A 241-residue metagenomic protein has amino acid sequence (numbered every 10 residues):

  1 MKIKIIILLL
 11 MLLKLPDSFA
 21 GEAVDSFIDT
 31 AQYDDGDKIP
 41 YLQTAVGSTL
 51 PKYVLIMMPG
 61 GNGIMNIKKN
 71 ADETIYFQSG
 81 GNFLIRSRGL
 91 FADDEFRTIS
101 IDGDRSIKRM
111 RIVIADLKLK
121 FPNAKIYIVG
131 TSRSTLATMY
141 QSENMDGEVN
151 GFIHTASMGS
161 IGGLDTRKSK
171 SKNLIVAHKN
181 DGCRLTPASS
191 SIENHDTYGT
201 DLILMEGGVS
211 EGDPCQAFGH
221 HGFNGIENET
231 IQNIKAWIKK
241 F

Functional and structural regions predicted by a protein language model:
A20-L50: N-terminal cap/lid segment of alpha/beta-hydrolase-fold proteins
G47-L90: Short, surface-exposed "cap/lid" segments of acyl-processing enzymes
V54, A92-I99: A fold-wide structural signal in alpha/beta-hydrolase
G80-S87, S100-P122, I128: Alpha/beta-hydrolase active-site loop
L119-K170: Primarily recognizes the serine-hydrolase "nucleophile elbow" in alpha/beta-hydrolase and SGNH/GDSL folds
S169, L174-A177: Short beta-strand/loop motif that positions the catalytic acidic residue of the alpha/beta-hydrolase fold
S171, G182-D196: Short alpha-helix in the alpha/beta-hydrolase fold that links the catalytic acid
T200-F241: C-terminal catalytic histidine-bearing segment of alpha/beta-hydrolase fold enzymes
